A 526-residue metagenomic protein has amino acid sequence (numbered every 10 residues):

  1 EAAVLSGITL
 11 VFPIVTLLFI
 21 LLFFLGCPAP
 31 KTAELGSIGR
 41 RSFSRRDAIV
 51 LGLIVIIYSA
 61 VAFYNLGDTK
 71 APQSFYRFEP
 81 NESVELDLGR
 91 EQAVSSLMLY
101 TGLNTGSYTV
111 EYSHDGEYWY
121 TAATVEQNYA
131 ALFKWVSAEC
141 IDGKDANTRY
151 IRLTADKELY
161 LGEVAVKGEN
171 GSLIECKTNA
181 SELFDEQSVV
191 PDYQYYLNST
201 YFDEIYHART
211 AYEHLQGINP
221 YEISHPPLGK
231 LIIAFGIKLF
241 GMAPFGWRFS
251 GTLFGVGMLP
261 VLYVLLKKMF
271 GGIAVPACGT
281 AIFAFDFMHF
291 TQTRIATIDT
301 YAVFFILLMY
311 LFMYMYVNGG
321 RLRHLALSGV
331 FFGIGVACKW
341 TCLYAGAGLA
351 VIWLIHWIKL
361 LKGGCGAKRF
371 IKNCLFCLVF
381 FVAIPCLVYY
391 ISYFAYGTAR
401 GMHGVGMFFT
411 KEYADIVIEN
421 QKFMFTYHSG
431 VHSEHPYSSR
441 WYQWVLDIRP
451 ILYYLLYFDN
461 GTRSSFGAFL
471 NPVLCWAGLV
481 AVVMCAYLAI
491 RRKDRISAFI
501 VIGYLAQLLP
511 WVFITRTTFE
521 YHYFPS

Functional and structural regions predicted by a protein language model:
L22, K267-F270, M309-L325, G335 (+1 more regions): Membrane-interface transmembrane helices that cradle and orient dolichyl/undecaprenyl
P30-G36, V61-A123, L132-Y201: Aromatic, loop-rich ligand-recognition surfaces of beta-strand-rich domains
N170-Y212, P385-Q443: Aromatic-rich transmembrane-lumenal/periplasmic boundary elements in polytopic membrane proteins
M242, L262-F285, F304, N318-L327 (+1 more regions): Transmembrane-helix signature of polytopic, membrane-embedded enzymes that assemble or transfer cell-envelope glycans
F245, F249-F270, L308-F312, M484: Transmembrane-helix motifs of polytopic, lipid-linked glycan transferases
W247, G251, M288-A302, T341: Short acidic/glycine- and proline-prone juxtamembrane loop motifs at membrane-interface regions of multi-pass membrane
L262, Y454-D494: Hydrophobic, aromatic-rich transmembrane alpha-helices and their immediate juxtamembrane boundary segments
T280, F312, H324-W340, G346 (+1 more regions): Membrane-interface alpha helices of multi-pass inner-membrane proteins
